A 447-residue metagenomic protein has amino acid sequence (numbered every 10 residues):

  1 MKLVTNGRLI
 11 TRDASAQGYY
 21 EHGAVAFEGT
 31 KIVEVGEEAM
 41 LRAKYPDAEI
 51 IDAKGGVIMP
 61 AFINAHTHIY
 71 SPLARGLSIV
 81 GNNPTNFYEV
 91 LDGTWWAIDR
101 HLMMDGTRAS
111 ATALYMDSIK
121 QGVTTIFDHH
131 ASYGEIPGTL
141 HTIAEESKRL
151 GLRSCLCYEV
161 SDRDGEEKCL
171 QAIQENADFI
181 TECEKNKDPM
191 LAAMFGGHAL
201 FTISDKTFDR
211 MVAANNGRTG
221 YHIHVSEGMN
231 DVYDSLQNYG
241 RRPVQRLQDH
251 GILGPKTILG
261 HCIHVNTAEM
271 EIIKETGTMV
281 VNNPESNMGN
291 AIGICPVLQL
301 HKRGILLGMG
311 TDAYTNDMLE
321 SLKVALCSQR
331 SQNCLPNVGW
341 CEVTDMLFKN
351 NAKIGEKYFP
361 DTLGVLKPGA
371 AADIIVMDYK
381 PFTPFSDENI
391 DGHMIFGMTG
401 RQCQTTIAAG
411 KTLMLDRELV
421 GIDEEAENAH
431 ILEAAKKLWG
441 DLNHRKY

Functional and structural regions predicted by a protein language model:
M1-K44, G56-V57, K446: N-terminal metal-binding scaffold of metallo-dependent hydrolase/deaminase domains
K2-L9, R42-E89, D105, T112 (+1 more regions): Replace "His-x-His-based motif
D13, A371-N428: C-terminal cap of metal-dependent C-N hydrolases
L73-T107, D164-G165, M229-K256, T276-M279 (+1 more regions): Active-site gating loops and adjacent loop-to-helix segments of metal-dependent hydrolytic enzymes
L77-H129, G134-L152, Q174-N186, L432-K437 (+1 more regions): Alpha-helical scaffold segments that flank or form the walls of functional sites
H130-I263: Metal-coordinating catalytic core of metallo-dependent amide/deamination hydrolases
G151, N215-G220, I252-P255, I272-V281 (+2 more regions): Glycine-enriched alpha-helix->loop->beta-strand junction motifs that scaffold or abut catalytic
D249-K256, P296-P381, I395-T399: His/Asp/Glu-enriched, well-ordered alpha-helical/loop segment that forms or immediately abuts the divalent-metal
